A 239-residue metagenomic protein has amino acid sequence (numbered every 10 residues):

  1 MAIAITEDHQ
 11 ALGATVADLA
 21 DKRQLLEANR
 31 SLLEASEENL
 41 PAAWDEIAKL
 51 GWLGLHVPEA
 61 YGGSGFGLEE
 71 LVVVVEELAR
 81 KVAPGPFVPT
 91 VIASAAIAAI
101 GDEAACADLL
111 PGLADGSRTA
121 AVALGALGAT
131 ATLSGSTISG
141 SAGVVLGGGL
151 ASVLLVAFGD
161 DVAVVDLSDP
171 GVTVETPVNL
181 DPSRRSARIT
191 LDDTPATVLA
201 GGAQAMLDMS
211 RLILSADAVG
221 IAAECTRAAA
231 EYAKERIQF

Functional and structural regions predicted by a protein language model:
M1-F87: Amphipathic, small/basic residue-rich leader segments at the start of a protein or domain
M1-T6, R30-E38, L199-S210, R227-F239: Glycine-rich cofactor-pocket loops
A4, A104-R227: FAD-binding core of flavoproteins
V72-V75, S94-I97, L110, L155: Conserved protein kinase catalytic domain
E76-A79, A95-A99, E224-A228: Short glycine/serine- and small hydrophobic-enriched flexible loop segments
G85-E103: N-terminal glycine-rich flavin-associated loop
